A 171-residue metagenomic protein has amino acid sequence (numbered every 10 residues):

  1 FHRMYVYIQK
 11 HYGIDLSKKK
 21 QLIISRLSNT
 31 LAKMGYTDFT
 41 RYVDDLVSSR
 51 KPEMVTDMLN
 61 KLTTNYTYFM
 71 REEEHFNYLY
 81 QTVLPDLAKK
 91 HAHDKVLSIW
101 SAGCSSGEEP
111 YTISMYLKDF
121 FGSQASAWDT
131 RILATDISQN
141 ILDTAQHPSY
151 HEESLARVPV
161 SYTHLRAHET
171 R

Functional and structural regions predicted by a protein language model:
F1-W100: Conserved AdoMet
N77, Y111, D143: Alpha-helical elements of the RecA-like P-loop NTPase motor core of helicases
V83, L117-F121, S149: Active-site catalytic pocket residues across diverse enzymes, especially alpha/beta-hydrolases
G103: Conserved S-adenosyl-L-methionine
E108-G122: Conserved SAM-binding loop of SAM-dependent methyltransferases across substrates and taxa, primarily the Class I
S123-R166, R171: Extended basic-aromatic, gly/pro-enriched interface segments that bind polyanionic ligands
